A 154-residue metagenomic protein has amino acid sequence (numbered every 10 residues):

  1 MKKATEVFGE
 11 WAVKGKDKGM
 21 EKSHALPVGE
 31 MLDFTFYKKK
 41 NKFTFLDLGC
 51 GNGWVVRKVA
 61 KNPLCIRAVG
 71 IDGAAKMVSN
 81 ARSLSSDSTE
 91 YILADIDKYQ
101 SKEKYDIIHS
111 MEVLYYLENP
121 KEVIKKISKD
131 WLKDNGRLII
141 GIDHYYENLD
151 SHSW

Functional and structural regions predicted by a protein language model:
M1-K38, Y146-N148: Conserved class I S-adenosyl-L-methionine
K39, S85, W131-L132: A generic alpha-to-beta junction signature in SAM-dependent methyltransferases
K42-F43: Nucleotide donor/acceptor-binding cores
L46, N52-K98: Class I SAM-dependent methyltransferase SAM/SAH-binding core
H109: A conserved beta-strand element that flanks and buttresses the S-adenosyl-L-methionine
E112-V113: Short catalytic micro-motifs in class I SAM-dependent methyltransferases
K121-D134: A short glycine-rich, Lys/Arg-flanked "PGG" loop and its adjoining helix->strand segment in the class I
I139-W154: Conserved class I S-adenosyl-L-methionine
